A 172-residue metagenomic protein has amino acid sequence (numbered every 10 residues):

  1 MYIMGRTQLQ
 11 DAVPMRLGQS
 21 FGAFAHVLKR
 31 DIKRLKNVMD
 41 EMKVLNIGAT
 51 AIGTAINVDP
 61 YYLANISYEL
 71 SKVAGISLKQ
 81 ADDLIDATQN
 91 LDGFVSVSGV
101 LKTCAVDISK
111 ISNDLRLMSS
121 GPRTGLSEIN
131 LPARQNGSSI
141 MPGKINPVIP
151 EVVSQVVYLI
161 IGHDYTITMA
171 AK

Functional and structural regions predicted by a protein language model:
M1-K172: Conserved, well-structured ligand/cofactor-binding cores
